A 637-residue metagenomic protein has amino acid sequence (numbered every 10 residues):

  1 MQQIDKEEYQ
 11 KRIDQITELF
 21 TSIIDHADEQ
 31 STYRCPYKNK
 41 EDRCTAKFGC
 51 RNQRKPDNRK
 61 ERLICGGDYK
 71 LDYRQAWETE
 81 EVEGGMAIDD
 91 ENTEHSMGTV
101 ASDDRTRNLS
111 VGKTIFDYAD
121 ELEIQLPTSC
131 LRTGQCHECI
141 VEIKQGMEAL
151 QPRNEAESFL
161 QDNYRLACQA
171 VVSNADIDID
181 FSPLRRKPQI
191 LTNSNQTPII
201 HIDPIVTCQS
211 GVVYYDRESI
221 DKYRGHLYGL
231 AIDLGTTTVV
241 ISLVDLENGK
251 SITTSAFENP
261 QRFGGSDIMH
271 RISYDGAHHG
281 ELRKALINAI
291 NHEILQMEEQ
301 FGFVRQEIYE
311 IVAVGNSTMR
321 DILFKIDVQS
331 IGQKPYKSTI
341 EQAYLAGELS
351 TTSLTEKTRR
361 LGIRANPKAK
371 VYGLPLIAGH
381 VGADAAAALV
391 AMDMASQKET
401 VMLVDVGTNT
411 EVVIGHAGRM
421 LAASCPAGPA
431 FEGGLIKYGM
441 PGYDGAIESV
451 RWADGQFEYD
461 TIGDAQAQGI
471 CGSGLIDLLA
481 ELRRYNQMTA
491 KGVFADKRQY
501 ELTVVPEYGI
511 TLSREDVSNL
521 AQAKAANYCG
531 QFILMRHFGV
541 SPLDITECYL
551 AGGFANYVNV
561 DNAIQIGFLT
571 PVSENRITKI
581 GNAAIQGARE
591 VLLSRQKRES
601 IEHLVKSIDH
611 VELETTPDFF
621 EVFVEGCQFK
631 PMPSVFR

Functional and structural regions predicted by a protein language model:
M1-E94, G98, R107: Cysteine-centered metal-binding/redox modules
P36-N39, R43-N52, Q125-E148, S158-N174: Local cysteine-cluster metal-coordination motifs and their immediate loop/turn environment, predominantly Fe-S cluster
E78-H95, L150-L230: Fe-S ferredoxin-like electron-transfer domains and their immediately adjacent linker/connector regions across
Y164, D180-Q196, D203-I205, G362-A385 (+1 more regions): Acidic, glycine/GT-rich loop-and beta-edge segments that sit at the periphery of enzyme/chaperone cores
I241, G249-D267, Q329-L345, A387-S473 (+1 more regions): Glycine-rich phosphate-binding loop of actin/hexokinase-like ATP-binding domains
P260-Q300, L435, A446-R451, A526: N-terminal phosphate-binding loop and adjacent alpha-helix
D267, I308-Y309, I322-A387, F431-L435: Glycine-rich phosphate-binding loop and adjoining helix at the ATP-binding site of ATP-dependent phosphoryl-transfer
A289-Q300, A385-A388, M392, A521-L543: Phosphate/ATP-binding catalytic cores across multiple sugar-kinase/actin-like superfamilies, primarily ASKHA
